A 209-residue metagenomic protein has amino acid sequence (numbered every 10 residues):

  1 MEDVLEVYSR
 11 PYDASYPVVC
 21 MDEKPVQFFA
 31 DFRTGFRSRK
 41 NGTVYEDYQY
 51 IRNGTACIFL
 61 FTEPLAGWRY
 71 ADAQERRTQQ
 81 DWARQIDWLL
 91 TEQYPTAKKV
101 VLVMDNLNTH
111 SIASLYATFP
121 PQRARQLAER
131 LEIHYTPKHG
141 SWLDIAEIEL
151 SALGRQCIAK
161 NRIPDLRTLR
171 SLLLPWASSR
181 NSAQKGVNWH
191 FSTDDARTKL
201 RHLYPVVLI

Functional and structural regions predicted by a protein language model:
M1-D87, L200: Extended, low-complexity cationic-aromatic segments
V19-M21, V101-M104, H134-T136, H190-F191: Short beta-strand segments
D22, F61, D105, D144 (+1 more regions): Short, conserved catalytic/metal-binding motifs centered on acidic residues
Q27-F29, T109-I112, W142-I145, R197-K199: Short catalytic/ligand-binding loop motif for oxyanion handling, primarily in non-cytosolic enzymes, centered on
F32, T168-I209: C-terminal domain-tail junction helix/linker
Y45-Y50, R123-I145, N161-I163: RNase H-like polynucleotidyl transferase catalytic core
A97-H110: Acidic/histidine-rich, metal-coordinating catalytic segments
A146-D165, S179-A183: Active-site proximal helix-loop segment of RNase H-like, two-metal nucleases, encompassing DDE(D)
